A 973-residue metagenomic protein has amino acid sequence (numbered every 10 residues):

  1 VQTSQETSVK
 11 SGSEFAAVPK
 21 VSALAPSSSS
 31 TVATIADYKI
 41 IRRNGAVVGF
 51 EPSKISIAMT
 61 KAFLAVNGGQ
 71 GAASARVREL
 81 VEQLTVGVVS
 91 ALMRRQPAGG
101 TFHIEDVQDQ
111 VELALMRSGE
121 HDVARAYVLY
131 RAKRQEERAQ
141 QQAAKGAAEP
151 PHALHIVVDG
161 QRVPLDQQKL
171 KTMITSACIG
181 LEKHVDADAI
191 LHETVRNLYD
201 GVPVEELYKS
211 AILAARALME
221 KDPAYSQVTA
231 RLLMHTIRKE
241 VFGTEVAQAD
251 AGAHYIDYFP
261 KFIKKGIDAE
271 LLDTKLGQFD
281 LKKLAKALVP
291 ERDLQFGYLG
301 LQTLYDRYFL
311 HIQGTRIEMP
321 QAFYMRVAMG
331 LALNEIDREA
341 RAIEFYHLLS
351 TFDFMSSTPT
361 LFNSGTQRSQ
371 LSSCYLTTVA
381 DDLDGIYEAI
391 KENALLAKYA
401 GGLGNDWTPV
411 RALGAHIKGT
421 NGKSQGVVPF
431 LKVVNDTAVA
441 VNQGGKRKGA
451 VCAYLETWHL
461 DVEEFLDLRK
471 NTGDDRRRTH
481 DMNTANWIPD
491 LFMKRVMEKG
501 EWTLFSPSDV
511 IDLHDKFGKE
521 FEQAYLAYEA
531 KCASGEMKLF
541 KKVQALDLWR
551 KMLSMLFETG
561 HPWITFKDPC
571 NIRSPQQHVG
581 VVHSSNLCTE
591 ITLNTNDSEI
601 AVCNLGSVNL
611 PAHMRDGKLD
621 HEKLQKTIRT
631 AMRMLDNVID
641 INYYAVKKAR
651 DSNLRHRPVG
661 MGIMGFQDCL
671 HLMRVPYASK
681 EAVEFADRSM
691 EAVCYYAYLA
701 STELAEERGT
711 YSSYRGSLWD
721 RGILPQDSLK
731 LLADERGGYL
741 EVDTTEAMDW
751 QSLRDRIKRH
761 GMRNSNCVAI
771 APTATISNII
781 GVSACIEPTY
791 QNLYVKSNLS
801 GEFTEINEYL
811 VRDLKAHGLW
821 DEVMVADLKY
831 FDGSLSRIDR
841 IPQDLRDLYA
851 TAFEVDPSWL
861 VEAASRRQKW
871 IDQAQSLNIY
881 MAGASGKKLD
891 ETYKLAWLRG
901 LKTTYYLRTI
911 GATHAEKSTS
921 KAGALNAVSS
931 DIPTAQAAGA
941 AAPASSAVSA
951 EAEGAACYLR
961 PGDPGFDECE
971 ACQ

Functional and structural regions predicted by a protein language model:
Q2-Q973: Extended catalytic cores of very large enzyme megasubunits
